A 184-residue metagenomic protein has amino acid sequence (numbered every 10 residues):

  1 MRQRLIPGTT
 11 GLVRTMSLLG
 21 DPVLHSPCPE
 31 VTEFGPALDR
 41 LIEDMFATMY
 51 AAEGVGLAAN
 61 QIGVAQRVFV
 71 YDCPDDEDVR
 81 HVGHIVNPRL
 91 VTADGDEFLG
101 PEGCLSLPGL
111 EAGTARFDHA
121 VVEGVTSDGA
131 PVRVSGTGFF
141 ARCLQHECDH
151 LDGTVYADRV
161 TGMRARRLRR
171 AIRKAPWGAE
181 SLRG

Functional and structural regions predicted by a protein language model:
M1-G184: Positively charged
